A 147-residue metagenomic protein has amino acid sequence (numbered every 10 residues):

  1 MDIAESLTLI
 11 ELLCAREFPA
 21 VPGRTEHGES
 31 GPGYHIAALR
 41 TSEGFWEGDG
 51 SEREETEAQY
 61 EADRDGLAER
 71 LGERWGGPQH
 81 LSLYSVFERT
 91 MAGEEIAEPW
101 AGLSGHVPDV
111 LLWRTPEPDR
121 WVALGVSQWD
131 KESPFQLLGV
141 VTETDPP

Functional and structural regions predicted by a protein language model:
M1-G93, G125-P147: Short helix/turn-capping signatures at newly exposed starts of structured segments
E98-A123: Aromatic/basic-lined ligand-recognition segments that form π-stacking hydrophobic pockets flanked by Lys/Arg to engage
